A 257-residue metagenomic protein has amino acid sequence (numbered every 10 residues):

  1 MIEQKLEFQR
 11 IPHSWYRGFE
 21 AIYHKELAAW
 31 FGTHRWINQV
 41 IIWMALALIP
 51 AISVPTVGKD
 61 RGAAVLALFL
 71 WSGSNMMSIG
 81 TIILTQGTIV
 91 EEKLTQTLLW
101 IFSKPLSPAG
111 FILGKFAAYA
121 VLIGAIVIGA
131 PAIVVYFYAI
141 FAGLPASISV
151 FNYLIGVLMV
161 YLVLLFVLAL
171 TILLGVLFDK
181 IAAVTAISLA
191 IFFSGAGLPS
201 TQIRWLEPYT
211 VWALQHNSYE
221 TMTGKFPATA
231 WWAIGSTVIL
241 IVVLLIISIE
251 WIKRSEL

Functional and structural regions predicted by a protein language model:
M1-V40, E250: Aromatic- and glycine-rich beta-strand/loop motifs that create alpha-glucan
I2-E3, I239-L257: Junction motif at the cytosolic side of a transmembrane helix
L6-E7, H13, M44, L48-Q86 (+3 more regions): Secretory targeting signals
Y23, T88-V121: Helix-loop-helix units of permease transmembrane domains in multi-pass membrane transporters, especially ABC
A29, E91, K104, V135-A139 (+3 more regions): Transmembrane helix-loop junction
I37, A109, I181-A182: Residues that define the loop-to-transmembrane-helix transition and helix capping in multi-pass membrane transporters
I49-G58, F178-T221: Transmembrane helix segments
